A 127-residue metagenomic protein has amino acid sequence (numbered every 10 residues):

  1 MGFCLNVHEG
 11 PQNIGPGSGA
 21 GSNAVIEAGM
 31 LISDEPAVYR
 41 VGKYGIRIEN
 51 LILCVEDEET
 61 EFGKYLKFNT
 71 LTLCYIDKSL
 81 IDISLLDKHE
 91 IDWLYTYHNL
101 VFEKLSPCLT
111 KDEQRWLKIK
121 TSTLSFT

Functional and structural regions predicted by a protein language model:
F3-T127: Charged, cofactor-coupling segments
